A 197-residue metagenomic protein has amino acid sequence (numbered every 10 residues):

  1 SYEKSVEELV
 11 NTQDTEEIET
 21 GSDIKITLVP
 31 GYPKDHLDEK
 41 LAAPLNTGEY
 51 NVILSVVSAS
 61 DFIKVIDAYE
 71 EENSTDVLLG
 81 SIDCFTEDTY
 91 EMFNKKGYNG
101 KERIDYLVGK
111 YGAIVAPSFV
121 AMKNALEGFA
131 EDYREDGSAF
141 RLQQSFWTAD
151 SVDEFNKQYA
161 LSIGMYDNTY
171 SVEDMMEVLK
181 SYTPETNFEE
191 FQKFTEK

Functional and structural regions predicted by a protein language model:
S1, G97-G112: Short beta-strand elements at the ligand-binding edges of bilobed clamshell
E3-D35: Short beta-strand elements in bilobed, periplasmic/extracellular small-molecule ligand-binding domains
K4-S5, V29-E91, A116-F119: Hydrophobic alpha-helical
V10-T20, Y69-T75, G97-K101: Short helix-capping segments at alpha-helix termini
T27, Y50-N51, I104-G109: Second-shell loop/turn segments in exported
V29-Y32, Y106-V108, F146-A149: Short acidic-hydrophobic, aromatic-tinged amphipathic segments that line or gate anion-handling sites
F85-R103: Glycine-rich, charge-decorated loop segments at or immediately adjacent to ligand/cofactor-binding or catalytic sites
K110, F119-K197: Hinge/cleft segment of the Venus flytrap/periplasmic-binding protein
